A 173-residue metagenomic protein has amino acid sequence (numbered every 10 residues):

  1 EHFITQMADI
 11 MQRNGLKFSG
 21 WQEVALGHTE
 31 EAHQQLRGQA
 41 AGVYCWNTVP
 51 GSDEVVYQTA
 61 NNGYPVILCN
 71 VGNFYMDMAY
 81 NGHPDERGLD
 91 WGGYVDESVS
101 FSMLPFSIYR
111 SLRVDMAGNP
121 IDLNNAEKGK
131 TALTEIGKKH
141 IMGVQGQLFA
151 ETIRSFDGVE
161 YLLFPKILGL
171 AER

Functional and structural regions predicted by a protein language model:
H2-R173: Substrate-binding groove of N-acetylhexosamine-processing glycoside hydrolases
